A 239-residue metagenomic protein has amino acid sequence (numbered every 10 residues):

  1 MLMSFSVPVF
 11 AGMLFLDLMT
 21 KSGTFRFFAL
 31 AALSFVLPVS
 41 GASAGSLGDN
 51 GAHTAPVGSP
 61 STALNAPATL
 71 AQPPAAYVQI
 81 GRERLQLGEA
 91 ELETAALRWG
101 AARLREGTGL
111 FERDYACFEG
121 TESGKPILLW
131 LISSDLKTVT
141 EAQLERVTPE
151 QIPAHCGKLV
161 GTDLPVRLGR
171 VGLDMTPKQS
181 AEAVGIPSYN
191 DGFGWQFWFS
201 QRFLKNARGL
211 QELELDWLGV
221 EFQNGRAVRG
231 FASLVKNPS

Functional and structural regions predicted by a protein language model:
M1-M3, M13: Methionine residue identity
S4-S6, S22, S34: Serine residues within intrinsically disordered or low-complexity segments
V7-A11, D17: Acidic, Ala/Val/Gly-enriched low-complexity intrinsically disordered segments
D17-A29: Bacterial N-terminal signal peptides that target proteins for export
F28-P38: Bacterial N-terminal signal peptides
G41-A44: Boundary at the C-terminal end of the N-terminal hydrophobic targeting segment
L47-T69, L87-Q151, L159-S239: A cross-family detector of function-defining hotspots
L70-Y77: Short N-terminal edge-element motif at the start of the domain
